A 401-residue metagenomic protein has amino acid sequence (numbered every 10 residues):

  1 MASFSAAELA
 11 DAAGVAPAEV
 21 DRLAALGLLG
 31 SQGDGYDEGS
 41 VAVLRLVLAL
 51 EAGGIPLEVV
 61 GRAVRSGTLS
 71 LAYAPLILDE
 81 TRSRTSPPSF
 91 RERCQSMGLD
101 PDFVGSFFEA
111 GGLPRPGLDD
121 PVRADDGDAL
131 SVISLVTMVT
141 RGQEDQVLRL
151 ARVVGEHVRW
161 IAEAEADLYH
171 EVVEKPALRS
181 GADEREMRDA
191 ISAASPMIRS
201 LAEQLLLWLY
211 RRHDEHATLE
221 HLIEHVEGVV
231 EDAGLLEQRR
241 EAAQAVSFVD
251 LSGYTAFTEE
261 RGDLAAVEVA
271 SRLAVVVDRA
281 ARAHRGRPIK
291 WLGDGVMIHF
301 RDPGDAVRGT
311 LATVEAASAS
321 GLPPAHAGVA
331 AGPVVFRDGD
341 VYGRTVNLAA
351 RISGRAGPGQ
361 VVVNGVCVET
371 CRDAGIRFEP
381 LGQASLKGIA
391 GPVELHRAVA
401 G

Functional and structural regions predicted by a protein language model:
M1-E231: Arg/Lys-rich, alpha-helical DNA-contact motif
M1-S3, E231, E241, A398-G401: Actinobacteria-biased recognition of intrinsically disordered, low-complexity terminal regions
V230-T310: Catalytic NTP-binding/metal-coordinating core of nucleotidyl cyclase/transferase enzymes
A270-G286, M297-V334, R344-G357: Alpha-helical scaffold within the catalytic cores of cyclic-nucleotide enzymes
V341: Active-site phosphate-binding/coordination module
G359-G401: Cytosolic regulatory/linker segments at or just downstream of nucleotide-handling modules in signal-transduction
